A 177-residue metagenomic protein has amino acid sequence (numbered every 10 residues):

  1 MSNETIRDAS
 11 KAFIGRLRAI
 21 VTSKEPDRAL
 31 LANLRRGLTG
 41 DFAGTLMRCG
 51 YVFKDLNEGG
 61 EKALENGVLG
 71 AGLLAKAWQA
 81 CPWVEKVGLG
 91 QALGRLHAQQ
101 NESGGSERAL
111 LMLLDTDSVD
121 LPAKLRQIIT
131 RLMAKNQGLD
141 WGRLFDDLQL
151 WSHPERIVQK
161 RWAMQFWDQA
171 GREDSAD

Functional and structural regions predicted by a protein language model:
I6-D177: Basic, alpha-helical nucleic-acid-binding regions used in initiation and control of genome expression
